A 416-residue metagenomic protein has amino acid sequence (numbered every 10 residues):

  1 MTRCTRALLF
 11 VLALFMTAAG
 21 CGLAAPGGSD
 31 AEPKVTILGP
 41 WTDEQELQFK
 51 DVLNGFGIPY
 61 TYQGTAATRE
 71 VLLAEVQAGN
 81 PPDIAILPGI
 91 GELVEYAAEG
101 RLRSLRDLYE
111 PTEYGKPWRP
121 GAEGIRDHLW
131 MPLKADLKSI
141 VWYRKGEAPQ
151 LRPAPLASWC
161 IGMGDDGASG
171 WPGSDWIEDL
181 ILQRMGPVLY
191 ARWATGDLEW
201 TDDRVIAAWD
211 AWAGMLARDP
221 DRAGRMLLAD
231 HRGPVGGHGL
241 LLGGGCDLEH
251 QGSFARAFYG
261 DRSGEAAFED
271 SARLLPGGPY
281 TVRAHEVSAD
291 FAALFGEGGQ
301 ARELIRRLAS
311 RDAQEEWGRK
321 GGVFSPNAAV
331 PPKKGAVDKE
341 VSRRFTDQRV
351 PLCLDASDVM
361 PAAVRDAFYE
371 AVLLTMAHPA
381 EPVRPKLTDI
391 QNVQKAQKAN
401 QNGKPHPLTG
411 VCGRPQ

Functional and structural regions predicted by a protein language model:
M1-E92, Q397-Q416: Conserved N-terminal structural module of periplasmic/extracytoplasmic solute-binding proteins
R69-P81, E99, P153-P155, H231-E249 (+3 more regions): Short helices/loops that flank or line small-molecule/ion binding pockets
I90-I140: Hinge/lid segment of periplasmic solute-binding proteins
M131-L133, P153-T201: Extracytoplasmic/periplasmic solute-binding protein
A194-R232: Glycine-centered hinge/linker elements that transmit conformational signals in sensory and ligand-binding systems
L216-E297: Extracytoplasmic/periplasmic substrate-binding proteins
E286-A362: Mature extracytoplasmic/periplasmic domains
T346-Q416: Conserved C-terminal helix/tail region of periplasmic/extracytoplasmic solute-binding proteins
